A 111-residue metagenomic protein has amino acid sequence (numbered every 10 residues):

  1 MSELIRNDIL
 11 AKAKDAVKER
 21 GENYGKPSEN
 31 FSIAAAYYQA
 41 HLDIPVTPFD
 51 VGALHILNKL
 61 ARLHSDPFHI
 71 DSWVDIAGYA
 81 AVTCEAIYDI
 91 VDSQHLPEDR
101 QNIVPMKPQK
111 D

Functional and structural regions predicted by a protein language model:
M1-D111: Intrinsically disordered, low-complexity regulatory regions that flank transcription factor DNA-binding cores
